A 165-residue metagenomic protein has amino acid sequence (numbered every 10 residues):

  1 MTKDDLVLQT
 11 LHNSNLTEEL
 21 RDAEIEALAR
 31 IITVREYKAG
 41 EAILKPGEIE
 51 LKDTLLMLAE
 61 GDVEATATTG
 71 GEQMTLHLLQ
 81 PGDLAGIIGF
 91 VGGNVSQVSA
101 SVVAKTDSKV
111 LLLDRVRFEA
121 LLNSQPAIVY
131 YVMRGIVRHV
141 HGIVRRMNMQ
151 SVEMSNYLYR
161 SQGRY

Functional and structural regions predicted by a protein language model:
M1, M154-Y165: Phosphate-/nucleic-acid-contacting segments
M1-A39: Cyclic nucleotide-binding regulatory module and flanking cytosolic helices
N15-E18, I32, D83, T106 (+1 more regions): Structural motif
T17, V34, L55, L76-H77 (+1 more regions): A residue-level structural signature of the nucleotidyltransferase/glycosyltransferase Rossmann-like core
E24-I25, Q97-A100, V116-L158: A small-molecule sensor/coupling module
E41-T106: Cyclic nucleotide-binding regulatory domains
A67-T69, G89, D114, L122-Q125: Short, flexible helix/strand-to-coil boundary loops that buttress conserved ligand/catalytic motifs in alpha/beta
S108-R117: A short hydrophobic beta-strand segment most commonly corresponding to one strand of the jelly-roll/cupin
